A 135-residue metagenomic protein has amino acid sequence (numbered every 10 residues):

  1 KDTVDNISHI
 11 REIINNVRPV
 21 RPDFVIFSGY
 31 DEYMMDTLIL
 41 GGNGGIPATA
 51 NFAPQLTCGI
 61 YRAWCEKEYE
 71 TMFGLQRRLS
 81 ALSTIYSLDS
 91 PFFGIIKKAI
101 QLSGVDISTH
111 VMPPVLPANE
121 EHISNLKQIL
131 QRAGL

Functional and structural regions predicted by a protein language model:
K1-S80, Y86-L88: Catalytic alpha/beta core domains of metabolic enzymes, predominantly
L38-N43, S80-P113: Conserved short secondary-structure transition element at the edge of the structured enzyme core that lines
V105-L135: Flexible C-terminal active-site loop/helix
